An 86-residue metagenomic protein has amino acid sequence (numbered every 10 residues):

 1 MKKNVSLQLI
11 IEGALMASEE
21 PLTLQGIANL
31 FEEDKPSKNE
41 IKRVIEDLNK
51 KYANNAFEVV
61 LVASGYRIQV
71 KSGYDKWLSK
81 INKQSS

Functional and structural regions predicted by a protein language model:
M1-K3, S86: Short, Lys/Arg-enriched anionic-surface-contact patches
K3-S6, F31, E46-K76: Charged low-complexity interaction tracts in eukaryotic proteins
N4-S18: Positively charged, polyanion-binding regions of nucleic-acid-associated proteins
L9-G13, R43, L61: Amphipathic alpha-helical interaction segments
A14-T23, P36: Short capping segments at the starts of secondary-structure elements
L24-L30: A short acidic, leucine-rich amphipathic alpha-helix
P36-I45: Short amphipathic alpha-helical interaction segments
Y74-S86: Short, amphipathic alpha-helical interaction segments positioned at domain boundaries
